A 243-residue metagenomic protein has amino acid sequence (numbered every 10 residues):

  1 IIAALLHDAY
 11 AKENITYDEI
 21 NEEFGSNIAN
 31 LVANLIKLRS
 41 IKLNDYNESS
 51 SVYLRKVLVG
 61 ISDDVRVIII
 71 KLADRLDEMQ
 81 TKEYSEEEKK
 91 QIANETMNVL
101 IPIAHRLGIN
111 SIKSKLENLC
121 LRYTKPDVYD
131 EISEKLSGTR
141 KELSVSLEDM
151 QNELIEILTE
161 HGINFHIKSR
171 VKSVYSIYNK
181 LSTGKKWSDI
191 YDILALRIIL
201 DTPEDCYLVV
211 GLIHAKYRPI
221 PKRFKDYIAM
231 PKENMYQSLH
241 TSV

Functional and structural regions predicted by a protein language model:
I1-R66: Metal-dependent phosphohydrolase cores
S40-V57, S62-D64, I68, R75-V243: Nucleic-acid processing machinery
